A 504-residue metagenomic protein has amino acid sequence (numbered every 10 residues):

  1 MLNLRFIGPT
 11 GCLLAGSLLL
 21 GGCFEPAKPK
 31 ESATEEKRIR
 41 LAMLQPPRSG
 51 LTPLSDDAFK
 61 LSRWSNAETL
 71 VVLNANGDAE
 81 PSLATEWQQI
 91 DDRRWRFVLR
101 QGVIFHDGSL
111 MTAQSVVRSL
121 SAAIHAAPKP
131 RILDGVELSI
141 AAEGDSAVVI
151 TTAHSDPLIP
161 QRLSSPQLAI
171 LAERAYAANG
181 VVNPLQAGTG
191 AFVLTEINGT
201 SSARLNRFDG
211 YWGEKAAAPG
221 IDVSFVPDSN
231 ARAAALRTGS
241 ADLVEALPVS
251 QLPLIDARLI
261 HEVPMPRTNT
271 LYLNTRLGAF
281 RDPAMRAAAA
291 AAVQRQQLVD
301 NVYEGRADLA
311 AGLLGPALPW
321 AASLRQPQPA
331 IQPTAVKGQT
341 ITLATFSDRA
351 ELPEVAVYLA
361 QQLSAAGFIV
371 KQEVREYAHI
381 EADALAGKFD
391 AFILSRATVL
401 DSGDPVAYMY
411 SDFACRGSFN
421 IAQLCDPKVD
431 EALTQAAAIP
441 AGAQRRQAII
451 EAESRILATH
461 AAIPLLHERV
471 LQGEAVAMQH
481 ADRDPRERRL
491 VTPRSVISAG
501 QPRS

Functional and structural regions predicted by a protein language model:
F24-E25, K371-Q372, Y377-I380, Y410-V476 (+1 more regions): Extracytoplasmic/peripheral linker and loop segments enriched in polar/acidic and small residues with frequent Thr/Pro
A42-D91, S121, L185-A187: N-terminal lobe/hinge region of extracytoplasmic solute-binding protein
Q88, R94, R131-R174, E196: Surface-exposed binding/hinge segments that line and control ligand-binding clefts or catalytic entry sites
T112-S119, A147-V149, G190-A191, A218-G220 (+4 more regions): Alpha-helical secondary-structure segments
L163-A216, G220, N230: Gly/Pro-rich hinge or "lid" segments in bacterial periplasmic/extracellular proteins
F208-P253: Ligand-site clamp/hinge motif
E304-K337, S347-E354: Structural transition elements
Q472-S504: Long beta-strand-rich cores associated with HINT superfamily self-processing modules
